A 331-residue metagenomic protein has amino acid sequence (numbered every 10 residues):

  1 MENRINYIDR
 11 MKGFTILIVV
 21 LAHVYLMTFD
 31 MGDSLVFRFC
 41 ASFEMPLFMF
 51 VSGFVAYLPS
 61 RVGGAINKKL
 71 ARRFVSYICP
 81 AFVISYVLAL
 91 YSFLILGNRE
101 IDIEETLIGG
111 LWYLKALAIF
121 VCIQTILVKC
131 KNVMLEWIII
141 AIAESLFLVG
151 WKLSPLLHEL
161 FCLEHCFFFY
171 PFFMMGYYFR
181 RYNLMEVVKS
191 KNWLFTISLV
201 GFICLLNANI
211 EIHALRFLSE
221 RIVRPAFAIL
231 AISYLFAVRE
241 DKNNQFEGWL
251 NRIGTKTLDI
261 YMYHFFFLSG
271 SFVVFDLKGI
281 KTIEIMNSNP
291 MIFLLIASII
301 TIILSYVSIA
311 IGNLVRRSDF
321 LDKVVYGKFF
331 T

Functional and structural regions predicted by a protein language model:
M1-T331: Alpha-helical transmembrane segments and their immediate juxtamembrane cytosolic regions
